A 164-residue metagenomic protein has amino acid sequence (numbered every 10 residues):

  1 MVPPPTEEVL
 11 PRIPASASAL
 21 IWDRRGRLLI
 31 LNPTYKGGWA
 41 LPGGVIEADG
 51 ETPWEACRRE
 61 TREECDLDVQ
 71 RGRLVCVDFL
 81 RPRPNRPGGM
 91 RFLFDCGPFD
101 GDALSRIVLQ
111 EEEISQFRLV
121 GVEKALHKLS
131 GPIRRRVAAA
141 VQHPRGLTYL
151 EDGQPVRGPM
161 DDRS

Functional and structural regions predicted by a protein language model:
M1-S18, R24: Acidic, metal-coordinating catalytic segment for phosphate/diphosphate chemistry, firing primarily on the Nudix
I13, G37, G88-M90: Residue-level preference for beta-strand/loop junctions
A17-A19, V69-G72: Small-residue-enriched segments and motifs
S18, R27, Q116: Conserved beta-strand and immediately adjacent loop positions that scaffold enzyme active sites
D23-E63: Conserved Nudix-box catalytic region and its N-terminal flanking loop in Nudix hydrolases and closely related
G37-W39, E111-S164: Nudix hydrolase/Nudix homology domain
I46-Q70, F79-P132: Unchanged
